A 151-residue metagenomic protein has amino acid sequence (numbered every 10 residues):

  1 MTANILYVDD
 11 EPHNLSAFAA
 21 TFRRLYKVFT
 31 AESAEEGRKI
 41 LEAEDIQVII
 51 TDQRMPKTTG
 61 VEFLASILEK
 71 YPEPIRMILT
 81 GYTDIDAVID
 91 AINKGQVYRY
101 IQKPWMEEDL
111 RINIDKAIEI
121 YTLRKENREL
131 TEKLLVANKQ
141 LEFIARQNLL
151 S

Functional and structural regions predicted by a protein language model:
T2-H13, F18-F22, I49-I50: Conserved acidic segment of CheY-like receiver
Y26, E42-E44, I67-E73, K94-G95: Conserved phosphotransfer cores of two-component systems
T30-K39, G60: Helix N-cap/capping motif at the beta->alpha junctions
M55: Receiver (REC) domain active-site loop signature in two-component systems and cognate sites in sensor histidine kinases
E62, T83-Y100: Alpha4 helix (beta4-alpha4-beta5 surface) of REC/receiver domains from two-component response regulators
L79-T80: Hydrophobic/aromatic residues positioned on beta-strands within the core alpha/beta folds
P104-I114, I118, T122: C-terminal output helix
K125-S151: C-terminal output/effector regions of signal-responsive regulators
